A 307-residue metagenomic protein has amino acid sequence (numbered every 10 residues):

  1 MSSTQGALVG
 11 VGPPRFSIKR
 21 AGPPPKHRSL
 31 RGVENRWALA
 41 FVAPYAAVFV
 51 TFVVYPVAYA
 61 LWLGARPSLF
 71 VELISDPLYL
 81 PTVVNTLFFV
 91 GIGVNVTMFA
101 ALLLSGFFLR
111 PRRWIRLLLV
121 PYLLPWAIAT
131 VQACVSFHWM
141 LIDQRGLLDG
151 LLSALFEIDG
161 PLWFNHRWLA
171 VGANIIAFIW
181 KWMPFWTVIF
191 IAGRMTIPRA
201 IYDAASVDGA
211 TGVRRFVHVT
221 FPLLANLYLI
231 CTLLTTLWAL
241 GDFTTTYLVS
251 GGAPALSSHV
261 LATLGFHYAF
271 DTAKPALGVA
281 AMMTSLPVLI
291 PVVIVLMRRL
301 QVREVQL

Functional and structural regions predicted by a protein language model:
M1-V33: Short, Lys/Arg-rich, polar N-terminal cytosolic tail immediately upstream of the first transmembrane signal-anchor
E34-L307: A structural signal for multi-pass alpha-helical bundles of membrane permease subunits that mediate small-molecule
